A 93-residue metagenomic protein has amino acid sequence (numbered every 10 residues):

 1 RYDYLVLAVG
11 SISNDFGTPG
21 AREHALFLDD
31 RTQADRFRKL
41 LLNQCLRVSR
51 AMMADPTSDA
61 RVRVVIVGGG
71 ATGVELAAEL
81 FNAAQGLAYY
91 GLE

Functional and structural regions predicted by a protein language model:
R1-V65: FAD-binding core/adjacent interface of flavoenzyme oxidoreductases
S58-E93: Rossmann-like dinucleotide-binding core of oxidoreductases
